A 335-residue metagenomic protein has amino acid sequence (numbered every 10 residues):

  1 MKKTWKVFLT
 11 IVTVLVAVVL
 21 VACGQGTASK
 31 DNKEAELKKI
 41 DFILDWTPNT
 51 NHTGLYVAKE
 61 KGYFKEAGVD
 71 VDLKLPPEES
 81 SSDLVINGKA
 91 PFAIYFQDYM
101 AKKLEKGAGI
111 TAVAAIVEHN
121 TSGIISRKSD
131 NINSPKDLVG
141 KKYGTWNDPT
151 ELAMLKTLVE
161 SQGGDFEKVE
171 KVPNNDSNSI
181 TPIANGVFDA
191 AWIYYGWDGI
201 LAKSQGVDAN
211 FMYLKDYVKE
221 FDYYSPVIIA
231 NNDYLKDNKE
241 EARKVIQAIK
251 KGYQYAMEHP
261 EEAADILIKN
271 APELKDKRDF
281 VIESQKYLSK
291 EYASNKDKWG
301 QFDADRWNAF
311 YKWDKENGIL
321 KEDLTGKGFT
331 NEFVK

Functional and structural regions predicted by a protein language model:
M1-K39, K335: Short, low-complexity disordered leader/linker segments with a strong preference for bacterial N-terminal type II
D31-D165, E170-N175, N185, D189-G196 (+1 more regions): Short, glycine-/small- and polar/acidic-enriched structural segments that line small-molecule recognition paths
E66, K136, L214-F221, S289-A304: Short, solvent-exposed loop/beta-turn-alpha elements that line the ligand-binding surface or hinge of extracytoplasmic
D72, E79-S80, D216-Y217, F280-S289 (+1 more regions): Short linear loop/turn motifs
D98-Y99, N178-T181, N185-A271: Pocket-lining segment of extracytoplasmic ligand-binding domains
F166-E170, E273-S284, K321-G328: Short, surface-exposed acidic
K236-N317: Secondary-structure end/capping motifs
W307-K335: Conserved C-terminal helix/tail region of periplasmic/extracytoplasmic solute-binding proteins
